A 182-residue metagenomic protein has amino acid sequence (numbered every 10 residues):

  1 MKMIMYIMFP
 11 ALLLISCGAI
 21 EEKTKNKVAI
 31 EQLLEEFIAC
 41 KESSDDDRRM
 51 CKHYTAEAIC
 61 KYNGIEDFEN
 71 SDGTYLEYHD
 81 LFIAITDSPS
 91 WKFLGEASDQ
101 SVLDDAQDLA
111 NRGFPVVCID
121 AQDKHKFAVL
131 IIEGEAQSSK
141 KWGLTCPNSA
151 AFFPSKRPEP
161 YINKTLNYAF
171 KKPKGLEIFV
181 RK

Functional and structural regions predicted by a protein language model:
M1-K2, E22: A detector of low-complexity, intrinsically disordered, Ser/Thr/Gly/Pro/Ala-rich segments
K2-F9: Sec-dependent signal peptide recognition, specifically the positively charged N-region followed immediately by
I20-D80: N-terminal capping segments
G73-F152: ...with weaker cross-activation on analogous glycine-rich loops/strands in unrelated enzymes
E135-K182: Active-site or metal-binding loop neighborhoods of secreted/extracellular toxin and effector enzymes
